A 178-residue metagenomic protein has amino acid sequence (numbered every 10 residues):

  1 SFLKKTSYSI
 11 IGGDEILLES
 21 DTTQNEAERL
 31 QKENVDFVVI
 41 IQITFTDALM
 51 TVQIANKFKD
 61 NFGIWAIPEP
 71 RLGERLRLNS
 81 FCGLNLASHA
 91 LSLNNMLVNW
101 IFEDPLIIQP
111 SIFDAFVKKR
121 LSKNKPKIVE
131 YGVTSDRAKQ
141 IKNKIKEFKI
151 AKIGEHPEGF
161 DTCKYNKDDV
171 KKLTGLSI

Functional and structural regions predicted by a protein language model:
S1-I178: An N-terminal assembly and electron-transfer interface module characteristic of large anaerobic redox and radical
